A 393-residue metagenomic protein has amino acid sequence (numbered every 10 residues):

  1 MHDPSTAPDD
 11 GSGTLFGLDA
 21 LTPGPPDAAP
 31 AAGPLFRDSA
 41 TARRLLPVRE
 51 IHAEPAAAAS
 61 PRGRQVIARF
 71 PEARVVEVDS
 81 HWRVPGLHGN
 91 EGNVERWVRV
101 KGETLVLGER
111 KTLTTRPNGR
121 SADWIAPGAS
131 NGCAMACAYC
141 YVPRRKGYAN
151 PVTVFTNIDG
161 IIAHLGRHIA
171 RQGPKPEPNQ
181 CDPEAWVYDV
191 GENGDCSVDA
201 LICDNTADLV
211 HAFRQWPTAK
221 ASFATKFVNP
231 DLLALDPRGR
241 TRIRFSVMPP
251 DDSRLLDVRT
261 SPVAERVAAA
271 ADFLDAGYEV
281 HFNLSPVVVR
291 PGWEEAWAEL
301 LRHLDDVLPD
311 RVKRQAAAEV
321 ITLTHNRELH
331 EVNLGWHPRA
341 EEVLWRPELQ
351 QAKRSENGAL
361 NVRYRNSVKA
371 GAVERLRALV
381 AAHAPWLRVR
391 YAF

Functional and structural regions predicted by a protein language model:
M1-D123: Flexible, acidic/Gly-rich N-terminal and inter-domain linker regions that tether and position cofactor-handling modules
E50, A185-D189, K220-S222, R240-R244 (+3 more regions): Structural preference for beta-strand elements that scaffold enzyme active sites
V106-G119, V142-R244: Conserved Radical SAM active-site core
G128-R145: Local cysteine-cluster metal-coordination motifs and their immediate loop/turn environment, predominantly Fe-S cluster
A221, N229-D251, E319-H325, E342-Q350: Non-cysteine beta-strand/loop elements that form the S-adenosyl-L-methionine
L255-D257, V287-W293, K313-L360: Flexible glycine/acidic-rich beta-alpha junction loops that bind and position SAM and/or redox cofactors in anaerobic
R266-E331, L379: Conserved C-terminal portion of the radical SAM core fold that forms the substrate/S-adenosylmethionine-binding
R327, P347-F393: A cross-taxonomic marker for long C-terminal extensions/tails that follow the last structured domain
